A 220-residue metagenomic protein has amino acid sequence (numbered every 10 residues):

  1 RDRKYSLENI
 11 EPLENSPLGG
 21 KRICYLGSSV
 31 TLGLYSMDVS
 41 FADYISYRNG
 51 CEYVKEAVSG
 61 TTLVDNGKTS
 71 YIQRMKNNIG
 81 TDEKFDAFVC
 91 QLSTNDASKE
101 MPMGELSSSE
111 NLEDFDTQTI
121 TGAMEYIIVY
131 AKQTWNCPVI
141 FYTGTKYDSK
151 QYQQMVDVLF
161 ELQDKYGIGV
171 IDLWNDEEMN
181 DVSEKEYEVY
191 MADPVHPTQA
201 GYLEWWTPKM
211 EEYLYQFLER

Functional and structural regions predicted by a protein language model:
R1-L26, V30-M37, Y47-R48, T81-D86 (+3 more regions): N-terminal secretory targeting modules
R22-C24, V30-D114: Conserved SGNH/GDSL esterase-like catalytic core that processes O-acyl groups on lipids and polysaccharides
M37, N66-R74, F115-A123, Q151-M155 (+1 more regions): Soluble or luminal CAZymes and related metallo-dependent hydrolases
I45-S46, A131-K132, L162-Q163, I168: A generic structural signal for well-ordered alpha-helical segments
Q91-N95, E125-L159: Active-site segments of SGNH/GDSL-like serine hydrolases that catalyze O-acetyl group transfer/hydrolysis on lipids
E110-I120, A192-V195: A short acidic, glycine-rich active-site loop that binds or catalyzes chemistry on phosphate/adenosine moieties
G144-R220: Catalytic His-Asp segment of secreted/periplasmic serine-dependent ester chemistry enzymes
